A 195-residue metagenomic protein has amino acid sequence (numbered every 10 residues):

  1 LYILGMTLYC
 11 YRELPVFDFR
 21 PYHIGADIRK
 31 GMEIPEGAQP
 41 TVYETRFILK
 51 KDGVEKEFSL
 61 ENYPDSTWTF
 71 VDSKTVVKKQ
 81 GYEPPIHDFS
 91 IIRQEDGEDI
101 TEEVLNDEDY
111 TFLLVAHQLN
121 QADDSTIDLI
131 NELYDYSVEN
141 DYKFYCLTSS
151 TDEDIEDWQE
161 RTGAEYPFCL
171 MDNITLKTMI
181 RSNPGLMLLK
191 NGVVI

Functional and structural regions predicted by a protein language model:
Y2-F17: Internal/C-terminal transmembrane anchor helices
P21-G185, L189-V193: Extracytosolic and intramembrane catalytic regions of membrane-associated proteins in envelope/secretory systems
